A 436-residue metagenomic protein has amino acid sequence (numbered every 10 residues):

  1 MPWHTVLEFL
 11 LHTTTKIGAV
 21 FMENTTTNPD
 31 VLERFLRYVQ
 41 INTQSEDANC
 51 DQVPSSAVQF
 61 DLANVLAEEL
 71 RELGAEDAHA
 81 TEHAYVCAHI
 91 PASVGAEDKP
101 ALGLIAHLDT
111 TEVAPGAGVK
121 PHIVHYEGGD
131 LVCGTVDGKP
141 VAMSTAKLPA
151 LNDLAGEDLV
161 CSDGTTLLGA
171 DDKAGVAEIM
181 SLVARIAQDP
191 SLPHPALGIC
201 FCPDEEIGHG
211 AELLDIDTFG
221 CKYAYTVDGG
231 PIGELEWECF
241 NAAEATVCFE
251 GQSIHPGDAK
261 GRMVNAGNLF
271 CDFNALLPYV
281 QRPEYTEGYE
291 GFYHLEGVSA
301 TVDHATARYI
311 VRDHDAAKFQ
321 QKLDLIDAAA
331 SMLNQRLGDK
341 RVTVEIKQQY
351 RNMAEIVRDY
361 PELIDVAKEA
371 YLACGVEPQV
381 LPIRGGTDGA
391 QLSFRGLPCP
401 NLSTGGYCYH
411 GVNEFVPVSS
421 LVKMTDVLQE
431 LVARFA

Functional and structural regions predicted by a protein language model:
N28-S56, C161, Y350, H410-G411: N-terminal capping segment at the start of a domain
A48-N49, D77, S191-A196, Y279-H294 (+2 more regions): Flexible, glycine/charged-enriched surface loops at secondary-structure junctions
C50-K99, G103-I105, D109, K120: A non-catalytic alpha/beta surface segment that caps or lines the substrate-entry region of metallo-dependent hydrolase
A96-A196, F201, C221: Active-site metal-coordination/substrate-binding segment of hydrolases, especially metallo-dependent peptidases
L148-L151, E157-A170, D204-D327, S331 (+2 more regions): Midchain, well-structured core segments that form catalytic/ion-binding scaffolds
N268-Y285, F292-H294, R341, R351-C399: Active-site-adjacent substrate-binding region of metalloamidase/peptidase-like peptide-processing proteins
T301-D303, E377-E430, F435: Zn-dependent metallopeptidase/amidohydrolase metal-coordination segment
